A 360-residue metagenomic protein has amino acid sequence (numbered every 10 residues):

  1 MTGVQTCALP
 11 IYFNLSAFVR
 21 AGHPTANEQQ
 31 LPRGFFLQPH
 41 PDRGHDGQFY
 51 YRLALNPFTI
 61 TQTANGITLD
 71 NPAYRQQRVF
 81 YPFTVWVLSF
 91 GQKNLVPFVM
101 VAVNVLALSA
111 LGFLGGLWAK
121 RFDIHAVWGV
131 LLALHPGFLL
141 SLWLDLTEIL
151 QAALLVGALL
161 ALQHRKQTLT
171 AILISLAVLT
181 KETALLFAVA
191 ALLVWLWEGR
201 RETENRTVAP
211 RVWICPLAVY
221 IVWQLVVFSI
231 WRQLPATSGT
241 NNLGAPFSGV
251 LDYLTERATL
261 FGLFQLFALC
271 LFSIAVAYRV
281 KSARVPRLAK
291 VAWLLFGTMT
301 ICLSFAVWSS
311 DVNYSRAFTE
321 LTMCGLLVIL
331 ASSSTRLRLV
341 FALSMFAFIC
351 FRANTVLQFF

Functional and structural regions predicted by a protein language model:
M1, F83-F90, V99-F122, Y278: Transmembrane-helix motifs of polytopic, lipid-linked glycan transferases
T6-P10, F187-W197, N205-T298: Membrane-lumen/periplasm interface segments of specific transmembrane helices in polyprenyl phosphate-linked
G44-T63, I67-K93, E320: Short hydrophobic/aromatic helix or loop-helix immediately within or flanking a transmembrane segment in polytopic
L95-F98, G115-L134, A153: Transmembrane-helix signature of polytopic, membrane-embedded enzymes that assemble or transfer cell-envelope glycans
W143-L150, Y314: Short acidic/glycine- and proline-prone juxtamembrane loop motifs at membrane-interface regions of multi-pass membrane
L155-A161, T168-W195, A218: Membrane-interface alpha helices of multi-pass inner-membrane proteins
P210-I221, S334-F359: Signature aromatic-anchored transmembrane alpha helix within multi-pass, membrane-resident enzymes that catalyze glycan
S310-S333: Hydrophobic/aromatic-rich transmembrane helices and adjacent perimembrane loops
